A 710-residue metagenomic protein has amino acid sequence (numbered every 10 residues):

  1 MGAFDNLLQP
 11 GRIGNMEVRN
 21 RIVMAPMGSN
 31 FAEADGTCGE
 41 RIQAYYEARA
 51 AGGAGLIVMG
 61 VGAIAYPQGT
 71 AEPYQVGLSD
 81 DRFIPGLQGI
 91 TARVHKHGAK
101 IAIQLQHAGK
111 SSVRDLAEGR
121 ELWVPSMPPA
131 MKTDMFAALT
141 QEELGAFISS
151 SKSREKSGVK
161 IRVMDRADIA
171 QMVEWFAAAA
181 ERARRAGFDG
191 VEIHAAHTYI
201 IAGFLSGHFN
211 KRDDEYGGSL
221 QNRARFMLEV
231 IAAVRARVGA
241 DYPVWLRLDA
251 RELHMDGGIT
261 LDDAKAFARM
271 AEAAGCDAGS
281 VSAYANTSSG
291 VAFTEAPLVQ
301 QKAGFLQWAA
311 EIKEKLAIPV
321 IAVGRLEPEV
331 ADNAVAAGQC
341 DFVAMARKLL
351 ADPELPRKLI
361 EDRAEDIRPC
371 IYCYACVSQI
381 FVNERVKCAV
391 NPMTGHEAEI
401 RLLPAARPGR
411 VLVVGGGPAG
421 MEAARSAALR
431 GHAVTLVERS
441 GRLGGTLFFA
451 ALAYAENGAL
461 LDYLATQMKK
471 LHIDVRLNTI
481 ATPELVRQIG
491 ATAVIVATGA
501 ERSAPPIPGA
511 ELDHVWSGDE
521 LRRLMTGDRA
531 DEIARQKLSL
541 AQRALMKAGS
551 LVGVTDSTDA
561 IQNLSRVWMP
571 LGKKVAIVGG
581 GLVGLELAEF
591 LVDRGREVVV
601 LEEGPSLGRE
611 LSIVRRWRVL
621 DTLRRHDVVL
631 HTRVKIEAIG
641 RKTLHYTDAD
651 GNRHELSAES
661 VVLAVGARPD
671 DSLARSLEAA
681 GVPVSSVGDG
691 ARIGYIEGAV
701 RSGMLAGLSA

Functional and structural regions predicted by a protein language model:
M1-V414, P418, A423-L429, A433-V434 (+2 more regions): Flavin-dependent oxidoreductase catalytic cores
R407-G417, W568-G581: Beta1/beta-strand and adjacent pyrophosphate-binding region of the FAD-binding site in flavoprotein oxidoreductases
V413-L429, G580, G584, A588-V592 (+1 more regions): C-terminal substrate/ligand-recognition segments
H432, G444-L452, E520-L521, T526: Structural/interface elements that position substrates and couple domains in central-metabolism enzymes
H432-G445, R596-L607: Glycine-rich FAD pyrophosphate-binding loop
G458-A504, L512-L521, T526-K573, L585 (+1 more regions): A Rossmann-like FAD-binding core segment of flavoenzymes
G584-F590, R609-R615, S686-A710: A conserved FAD-binding loop/helix module that cradles the flavin
